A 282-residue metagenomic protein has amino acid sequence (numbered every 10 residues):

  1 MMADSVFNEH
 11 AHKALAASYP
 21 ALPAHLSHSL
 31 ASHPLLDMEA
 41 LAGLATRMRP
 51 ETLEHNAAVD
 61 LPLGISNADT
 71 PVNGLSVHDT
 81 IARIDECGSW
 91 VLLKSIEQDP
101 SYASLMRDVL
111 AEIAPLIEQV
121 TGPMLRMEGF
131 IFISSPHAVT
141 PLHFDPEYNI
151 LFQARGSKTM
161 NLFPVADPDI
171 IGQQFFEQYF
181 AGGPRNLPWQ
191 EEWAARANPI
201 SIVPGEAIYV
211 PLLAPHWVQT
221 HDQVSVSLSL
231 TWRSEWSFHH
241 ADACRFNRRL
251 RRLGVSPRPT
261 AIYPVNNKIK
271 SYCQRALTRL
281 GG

Functional and structural regions predicted by a protein language model:
M1-R107, A111, R245-L253, L277-G282: Transition-metal
E97-I131: A gly/proline- and charged-residue-enriched helix-loop-helix capping module
R126, V139-N149, A195-R196: A short beta-loop-beta micro-motif enriched in histidine and acidic residues
F130-F144, F163-D167: Conserved short histidine dyad/triad with adjacent acidic residue
H143-P146, Q153, F163, T220-Q223: Short glycine/proline-enriched turns and hinge-like loops at secondary-structure junctions
Q153-Y209, A214-P215: Double-stranded beta-helix
Q173, D222-F238: A short hydrophobic beta-strand segment most commonly corresponding to one strand of the jelly-roll/cupin
E191-A195, I200, A241-A276: Active-site-adjacent segment of 2-oxoglutarate/Fe(II) JmjC oxygenases
